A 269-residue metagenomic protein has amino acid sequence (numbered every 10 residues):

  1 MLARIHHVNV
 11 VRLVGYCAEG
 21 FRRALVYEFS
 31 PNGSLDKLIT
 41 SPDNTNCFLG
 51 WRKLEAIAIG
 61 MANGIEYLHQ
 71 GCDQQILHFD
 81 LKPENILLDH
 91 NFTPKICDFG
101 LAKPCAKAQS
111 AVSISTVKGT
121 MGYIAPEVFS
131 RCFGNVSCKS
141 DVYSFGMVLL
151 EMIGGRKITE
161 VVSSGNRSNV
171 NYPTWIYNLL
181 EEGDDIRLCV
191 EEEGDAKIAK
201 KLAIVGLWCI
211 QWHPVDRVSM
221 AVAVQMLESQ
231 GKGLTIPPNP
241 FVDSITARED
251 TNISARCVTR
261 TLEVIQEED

Functional and structural regions predicted by a protein language model:
V14-F21, P31: Short beta-strand micro-motifs within the conserved protein kinase catalytic domain, predominantly in the N-lobe
D43-I59, E193-A196: Activation segment of protein kinase catalytic domains, centered on the conserved DFG
N63-I76: Protein kinase catalytic-loop region centered on the HRD/HxD motif
V112-V128, N171: Conserved activation segment of eukaryotic-like protein kinases, specifically the C-terminal portion of the activation
D141: Conserved catalytic-loop aspartate of Hanks-type protein kinases
N166-R167, I186-D269: Intrinsically disordered, low-complexity cytosolic regulatory tails and linkers adjacent to catalytic/signaling modules
